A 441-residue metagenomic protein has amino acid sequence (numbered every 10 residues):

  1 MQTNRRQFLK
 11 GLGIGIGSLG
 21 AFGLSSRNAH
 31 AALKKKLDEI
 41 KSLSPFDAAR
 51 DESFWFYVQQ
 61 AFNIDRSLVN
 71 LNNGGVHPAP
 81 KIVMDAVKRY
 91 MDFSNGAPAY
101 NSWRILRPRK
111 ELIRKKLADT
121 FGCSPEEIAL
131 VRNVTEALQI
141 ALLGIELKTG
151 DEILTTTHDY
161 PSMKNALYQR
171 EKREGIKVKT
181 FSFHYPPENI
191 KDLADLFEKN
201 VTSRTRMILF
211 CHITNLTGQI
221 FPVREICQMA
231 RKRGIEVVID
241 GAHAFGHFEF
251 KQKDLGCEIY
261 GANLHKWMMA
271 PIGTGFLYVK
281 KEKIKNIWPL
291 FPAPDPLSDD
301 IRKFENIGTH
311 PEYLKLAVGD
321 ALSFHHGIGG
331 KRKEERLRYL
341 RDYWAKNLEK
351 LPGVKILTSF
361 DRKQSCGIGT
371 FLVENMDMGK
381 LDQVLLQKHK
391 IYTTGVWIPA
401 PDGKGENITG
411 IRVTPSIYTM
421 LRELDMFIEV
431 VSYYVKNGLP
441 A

Functional and structural regions predicted by a protein language model:
M1-T3: N-terminal secretory signal peptides
L9-A441: Pyridoxal 5′-phosphate
